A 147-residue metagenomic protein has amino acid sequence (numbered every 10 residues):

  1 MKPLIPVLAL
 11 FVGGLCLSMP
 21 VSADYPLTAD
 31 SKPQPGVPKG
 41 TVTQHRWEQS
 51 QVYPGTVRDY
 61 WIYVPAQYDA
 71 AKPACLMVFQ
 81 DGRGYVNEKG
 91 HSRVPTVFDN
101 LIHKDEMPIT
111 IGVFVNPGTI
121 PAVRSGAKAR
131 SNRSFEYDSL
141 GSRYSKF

Functional and structural regions predicted by a protein language model:
M1-L4: Positively charged n-region of N-terminal signal peptides that target proteins for export
V7-S18: Bacterial N-terminal signal peptides
S22-F147: Non-catalytic cap/lid and distal C-terminal segments of serine-dependent acyl enzymes
